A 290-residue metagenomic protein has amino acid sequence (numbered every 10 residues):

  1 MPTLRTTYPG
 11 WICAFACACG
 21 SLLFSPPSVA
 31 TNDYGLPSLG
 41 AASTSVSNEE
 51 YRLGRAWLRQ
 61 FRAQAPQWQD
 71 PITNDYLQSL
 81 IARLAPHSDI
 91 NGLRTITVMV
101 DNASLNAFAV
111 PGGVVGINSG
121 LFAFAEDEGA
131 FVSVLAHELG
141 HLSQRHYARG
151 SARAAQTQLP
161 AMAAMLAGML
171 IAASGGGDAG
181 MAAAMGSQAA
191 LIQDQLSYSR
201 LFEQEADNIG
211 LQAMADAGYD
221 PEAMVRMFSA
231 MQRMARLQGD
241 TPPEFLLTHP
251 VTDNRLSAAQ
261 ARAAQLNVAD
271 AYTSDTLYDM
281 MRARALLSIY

Functional and structural regions predicted by a protein language model:
P2-F108, L191-I192, M234-L237: Hydrophobic or amphipathic, alpha-helical segments that drive membrane association/targeting
L39-T44, R55, Q67, D75 (+2 more regions): Extracytoplasmic and endomembrane cell-envelope/extracellular-matrix remodeling and assembly machinery
Q64-N74, H87-T97, Y147, S151-A154 (+3 more regions): Surface-exposed patches in mature extracellular/periplasmic domains of secreted proteins
R83-L84, S88-E126, T252, L256 (+1 more regions): Signal peptide-directed extracytoplasmic domains
G116-S133, L196, L201: Short pre-active-site segment immediately N-terminal to the catalytic Zn-binding motif
I117, S133-H141, R145, A206: Active-site recognition of the HExxH zinc-binding catalytic motif
G129, L139-Q156, S174: Catalytic Zn2+-binding segment of zinc metalloproteases
Q158-D178, A182-I192: Membrane-active amphipathic alpha-helices enriched in small hydrophobic residues
